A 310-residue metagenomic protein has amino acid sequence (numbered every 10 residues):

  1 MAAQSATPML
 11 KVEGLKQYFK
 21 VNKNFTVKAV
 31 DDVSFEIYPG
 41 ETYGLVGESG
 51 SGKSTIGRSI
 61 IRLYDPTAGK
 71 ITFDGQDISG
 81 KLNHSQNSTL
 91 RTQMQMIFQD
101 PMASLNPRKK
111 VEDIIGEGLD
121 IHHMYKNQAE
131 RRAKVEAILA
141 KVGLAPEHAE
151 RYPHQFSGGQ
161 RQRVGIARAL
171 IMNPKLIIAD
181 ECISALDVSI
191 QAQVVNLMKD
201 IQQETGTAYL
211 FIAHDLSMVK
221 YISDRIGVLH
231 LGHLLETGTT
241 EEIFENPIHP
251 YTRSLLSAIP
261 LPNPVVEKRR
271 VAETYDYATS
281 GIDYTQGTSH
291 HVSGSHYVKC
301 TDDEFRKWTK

Functional and structural regions predicted by a protein language model:
A3-P8, T26, N87, T240-K310: Short catalytic/signature loops enriched in Gly
N24, I78-Q95, I121, Q128 (+1 more regions): ABC ATPase NBD coupling module
G69-G80: Conserved ABC transporter NBD signature motif
D77, H123, A129-E147: Conserved ABC ATPase "signature" region
Y152-F156, Q160: Conserved ABC ATPase signature
I171-K175: A short, proline-enriched helix->beta-strand linker immediately N-terminal to the Walker B motif in ABC-type P-loop
